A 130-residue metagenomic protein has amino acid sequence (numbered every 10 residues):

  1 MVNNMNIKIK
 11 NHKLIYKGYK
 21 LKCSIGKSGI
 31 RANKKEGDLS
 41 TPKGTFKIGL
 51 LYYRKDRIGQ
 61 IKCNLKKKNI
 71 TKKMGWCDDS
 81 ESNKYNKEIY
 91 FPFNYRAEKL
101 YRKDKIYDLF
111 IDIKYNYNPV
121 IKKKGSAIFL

Functional and structural regions predicted by a protein language model:
M1-F129: Cell wall/extracellular polymer interaction/catalysis modules
